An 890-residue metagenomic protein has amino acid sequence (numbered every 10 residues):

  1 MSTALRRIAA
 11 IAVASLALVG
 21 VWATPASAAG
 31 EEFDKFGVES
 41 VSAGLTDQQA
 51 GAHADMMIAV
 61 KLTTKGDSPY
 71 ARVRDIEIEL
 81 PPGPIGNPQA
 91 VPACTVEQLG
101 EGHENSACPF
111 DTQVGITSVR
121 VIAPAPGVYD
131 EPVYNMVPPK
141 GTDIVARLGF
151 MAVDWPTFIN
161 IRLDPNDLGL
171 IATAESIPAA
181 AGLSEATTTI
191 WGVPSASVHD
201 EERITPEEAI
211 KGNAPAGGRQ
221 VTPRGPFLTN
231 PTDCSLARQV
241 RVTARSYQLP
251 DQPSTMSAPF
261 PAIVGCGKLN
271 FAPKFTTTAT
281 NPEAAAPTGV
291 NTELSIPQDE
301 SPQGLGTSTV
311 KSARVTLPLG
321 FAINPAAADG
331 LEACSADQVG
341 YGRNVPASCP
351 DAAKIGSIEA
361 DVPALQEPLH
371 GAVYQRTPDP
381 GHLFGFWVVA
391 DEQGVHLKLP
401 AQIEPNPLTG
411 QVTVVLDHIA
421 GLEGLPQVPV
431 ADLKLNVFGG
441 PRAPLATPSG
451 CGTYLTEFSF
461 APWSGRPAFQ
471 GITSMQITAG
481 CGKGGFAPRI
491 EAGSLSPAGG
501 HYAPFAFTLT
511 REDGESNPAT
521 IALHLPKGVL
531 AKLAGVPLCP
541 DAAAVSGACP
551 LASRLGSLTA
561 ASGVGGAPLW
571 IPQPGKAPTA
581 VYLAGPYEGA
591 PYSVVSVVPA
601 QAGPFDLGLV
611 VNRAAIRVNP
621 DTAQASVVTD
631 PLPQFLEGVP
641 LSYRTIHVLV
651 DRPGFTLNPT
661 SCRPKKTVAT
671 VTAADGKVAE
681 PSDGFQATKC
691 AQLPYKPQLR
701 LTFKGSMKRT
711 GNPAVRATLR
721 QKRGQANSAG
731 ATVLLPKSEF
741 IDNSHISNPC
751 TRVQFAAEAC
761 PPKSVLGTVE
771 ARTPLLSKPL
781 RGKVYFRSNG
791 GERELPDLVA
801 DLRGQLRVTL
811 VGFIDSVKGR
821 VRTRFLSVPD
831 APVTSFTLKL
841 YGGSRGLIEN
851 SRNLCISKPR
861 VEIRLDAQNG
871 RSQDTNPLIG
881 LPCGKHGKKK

Functional and structural regions predicted by a protein language model:
S2-A28: Secretory targeting and sorting signals
A28-K890: Ser/Thr/Pro/Gly-rich, low-complexity intrinsically disordered stalk/linker tracts of secreted and surface-exposed
